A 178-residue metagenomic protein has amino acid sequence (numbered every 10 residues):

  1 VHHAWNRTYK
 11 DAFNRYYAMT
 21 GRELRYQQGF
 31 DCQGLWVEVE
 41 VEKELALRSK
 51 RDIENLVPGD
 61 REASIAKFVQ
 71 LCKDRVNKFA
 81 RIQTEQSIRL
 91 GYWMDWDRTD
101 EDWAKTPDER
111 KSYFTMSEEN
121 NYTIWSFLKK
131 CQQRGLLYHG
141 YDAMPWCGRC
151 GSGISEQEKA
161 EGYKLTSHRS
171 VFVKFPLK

Functional and structural regions predicted by a protein language model:
V1-K178: N-terminal, positively charged nucleic-acid-binding surface of large information/translation enzymes
